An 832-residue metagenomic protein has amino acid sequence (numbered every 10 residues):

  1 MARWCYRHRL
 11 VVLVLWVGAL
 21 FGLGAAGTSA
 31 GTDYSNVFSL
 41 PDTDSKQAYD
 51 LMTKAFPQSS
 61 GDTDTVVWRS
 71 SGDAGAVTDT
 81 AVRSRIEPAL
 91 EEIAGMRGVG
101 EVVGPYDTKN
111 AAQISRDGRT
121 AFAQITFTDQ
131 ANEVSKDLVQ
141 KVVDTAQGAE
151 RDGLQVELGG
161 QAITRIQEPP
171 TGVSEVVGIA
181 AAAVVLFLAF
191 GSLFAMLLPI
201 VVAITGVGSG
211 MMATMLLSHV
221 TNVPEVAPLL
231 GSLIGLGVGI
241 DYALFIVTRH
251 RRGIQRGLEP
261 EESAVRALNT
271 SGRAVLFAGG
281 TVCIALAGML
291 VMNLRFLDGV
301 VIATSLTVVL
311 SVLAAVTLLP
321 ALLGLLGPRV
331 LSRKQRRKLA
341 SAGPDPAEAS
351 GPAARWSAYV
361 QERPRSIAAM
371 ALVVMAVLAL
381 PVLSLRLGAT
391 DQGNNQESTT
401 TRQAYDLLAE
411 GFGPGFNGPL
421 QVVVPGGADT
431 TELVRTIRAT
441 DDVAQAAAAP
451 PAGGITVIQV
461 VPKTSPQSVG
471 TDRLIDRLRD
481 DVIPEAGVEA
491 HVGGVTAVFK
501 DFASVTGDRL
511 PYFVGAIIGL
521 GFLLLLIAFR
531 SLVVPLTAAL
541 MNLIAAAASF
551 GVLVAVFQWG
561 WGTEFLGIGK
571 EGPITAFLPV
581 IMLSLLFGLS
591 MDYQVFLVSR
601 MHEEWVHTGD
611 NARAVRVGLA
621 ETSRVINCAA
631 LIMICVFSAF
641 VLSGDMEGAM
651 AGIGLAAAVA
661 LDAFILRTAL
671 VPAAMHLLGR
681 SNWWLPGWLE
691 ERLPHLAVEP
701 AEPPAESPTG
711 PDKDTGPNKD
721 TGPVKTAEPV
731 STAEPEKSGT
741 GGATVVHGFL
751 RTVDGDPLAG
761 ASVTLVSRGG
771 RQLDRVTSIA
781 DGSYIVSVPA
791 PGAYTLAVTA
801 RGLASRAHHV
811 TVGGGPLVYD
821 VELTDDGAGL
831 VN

Functional and structural regions predicted by a protein language model:
M1-T32, V99, Q130-L387, G487 (+1 more regions): Membrane-embedded transmembrane helical bundles of large multi-pass transporters/channels
D42-D62, D73-G160, S384-F565, P573 (+1 more regions): Structured non-transmembrane domains adjacent to transmembrane bundles in polytopic membrane proteins
H747-A759: Structural motif
G748, S778-V786, V821: Glycine-centered loop-to-beta-strand initiation motif
A761-V766, L796: Hydrophobic beta-strand segments
S767-S783: Short, acidic Ser/Thr/Gly-rich low-complexity loop/linker segments typical of extracellular and cell-surface proteins
A790-G802: A short, solvent-exposed beta-strand micro-motif common in secreted/extracellular proteins
V812-N832: Extracellular beta-sheet/turn segments enriched in Thr/Pro/Gly and aliphatic residues
